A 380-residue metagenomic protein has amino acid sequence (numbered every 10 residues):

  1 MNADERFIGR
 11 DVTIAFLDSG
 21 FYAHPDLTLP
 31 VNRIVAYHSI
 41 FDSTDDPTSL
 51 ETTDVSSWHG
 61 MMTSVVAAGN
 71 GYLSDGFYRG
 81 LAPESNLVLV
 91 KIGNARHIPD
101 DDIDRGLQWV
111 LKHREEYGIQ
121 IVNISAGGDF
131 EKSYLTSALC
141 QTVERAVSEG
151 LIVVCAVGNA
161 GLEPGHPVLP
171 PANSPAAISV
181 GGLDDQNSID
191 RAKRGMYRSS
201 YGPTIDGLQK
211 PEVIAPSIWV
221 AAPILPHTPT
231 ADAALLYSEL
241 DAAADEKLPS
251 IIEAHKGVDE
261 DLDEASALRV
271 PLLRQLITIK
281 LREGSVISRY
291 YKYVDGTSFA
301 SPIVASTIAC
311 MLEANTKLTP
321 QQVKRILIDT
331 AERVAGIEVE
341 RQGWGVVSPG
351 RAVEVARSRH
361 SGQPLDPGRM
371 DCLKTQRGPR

Functional and structural regions predicted by a protein language model:
N2-H38, D45-D101, Y117-Q120, S148 (+5 more regions): Subtilisin-like serine protease catalytic core
D18, H38-F41, A172-A305, A309: Extracellular S/T/G-rich loop segment that most often corresponds to the catalytic His/Ser-adjacent loop
P25-L29, G76-Y78, Y134-L135, G165-V168 (+4 more regions): Short acidic, glycine/serine/threonine-rich loops at helix termini
F41-D46, N94-A95, G127-F130, R333: A short, flexible beta-alpha/helix-coil linker loop
G60, S64, D104-L107, C140 (+5 more regions): Extracytoplasmic/secreted envelope proteins and their assembly/folding machinery, especially bacterial periplasmic
V66-N70, G106-H113, A146-E149, A243-K247 (+3 more regions): Structured segments of extracytoplasmic/periplasmic soluble domains in secreted or envelope-associated proteins
I92-A176, G182, Q186-N187, I205-L208 (+1 more regions): Substrate-binding/access-modulating region of protease and related hydrolase catalytic domains
I119-N123, A265-V270, R274-F299, E313-R380: C-terminal subdomain of the subtilisin-like protease fold in secreted/lumenal serine endopeptidases
